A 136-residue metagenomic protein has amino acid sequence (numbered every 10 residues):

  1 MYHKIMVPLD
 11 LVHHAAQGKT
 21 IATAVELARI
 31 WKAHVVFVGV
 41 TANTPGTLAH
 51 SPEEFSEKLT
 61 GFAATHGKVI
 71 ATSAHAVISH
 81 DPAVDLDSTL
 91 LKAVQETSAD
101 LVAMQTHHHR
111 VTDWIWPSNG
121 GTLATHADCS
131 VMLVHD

Functional and structural regions predicted by a protein language model:
Y2-H50, K68-A71: Small/aliphatic-rich secondary-structure junction motif
V7-P8, F37-G39, S73-H75, V102-T106 (+1 more regions): Short beta-strands and strand-loop turn motifs
T20-A22, E53-S56, I115-G120: Charged helix-capping and loop-helix junction motifs
A63-I78, H135-D136: Mobile, glycine- and charge-enriched loop segments and immediately flanking short secondary-structure elements within
S79-T89: Charged docking surfaces used in two-component/phosphorelay signaling
E96-T97: Active-site charged/polar residues at nucleotide-handling catalytic sites that mediate phosphoryl, nucleotidyl
L101-A127, D136: Glycine-rich, Arg-bearing micro-motifs that act as flexible, cationic patches
